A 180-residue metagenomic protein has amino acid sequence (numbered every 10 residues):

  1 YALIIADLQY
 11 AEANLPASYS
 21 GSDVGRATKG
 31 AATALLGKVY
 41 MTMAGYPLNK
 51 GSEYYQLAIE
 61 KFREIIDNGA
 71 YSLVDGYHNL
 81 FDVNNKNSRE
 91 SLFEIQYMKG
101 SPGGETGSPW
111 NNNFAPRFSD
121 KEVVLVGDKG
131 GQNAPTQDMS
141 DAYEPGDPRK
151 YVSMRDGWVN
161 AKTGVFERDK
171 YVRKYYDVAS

Functional and structural regions predicted by a protein language model:
Y1, Y10, R26-R168: An aromatic- and glycine-enriched ligand-binding surface/loop that stacks and positions planar moieties
Y1-A2, D7-S22, D177-S180: Conserved, well-structured interaction surfaces
R168-S180: Short glycine/proline-rich turn/loop motifs
